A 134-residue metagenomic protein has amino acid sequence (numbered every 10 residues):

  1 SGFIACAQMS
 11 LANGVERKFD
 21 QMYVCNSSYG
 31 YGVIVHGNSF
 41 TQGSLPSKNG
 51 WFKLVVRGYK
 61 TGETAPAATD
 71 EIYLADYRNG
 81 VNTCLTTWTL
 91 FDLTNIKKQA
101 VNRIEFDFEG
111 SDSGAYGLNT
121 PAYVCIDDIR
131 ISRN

Functional and structural regions predicted by a protein language model:
S1-D20: Surface-exposed, low-complexity/disordered Ser/Thr/Gly/Pro/Asn-rich loops and linkers
A12, S47, K97-Q99: Surface-exposed coil/turn segments at beta-strand junctions on protein surfaces, enriched
F19-Q21, G32-I34: Contiguous beta-strand segments within globular domains
Y23-C25, G43: Short edge beta-strand/loop segments characteristic of extracellular beta-sandwich folds
S27-G32, D112-A115: Short catalytic/ligand-binding loop motif for oxyanion handling, primarily in non-cytosolic enzymes, centered on
Y29-V33, E63-P66: Substrate-binding/catalytic groove segments of enzymes that remodel or degrade extracellular structural polymers
V33-L54: Short coil-to-beta strand junction motifs in C2/discoidin
W51-N134: Terminal, low-complexity interaction segments
